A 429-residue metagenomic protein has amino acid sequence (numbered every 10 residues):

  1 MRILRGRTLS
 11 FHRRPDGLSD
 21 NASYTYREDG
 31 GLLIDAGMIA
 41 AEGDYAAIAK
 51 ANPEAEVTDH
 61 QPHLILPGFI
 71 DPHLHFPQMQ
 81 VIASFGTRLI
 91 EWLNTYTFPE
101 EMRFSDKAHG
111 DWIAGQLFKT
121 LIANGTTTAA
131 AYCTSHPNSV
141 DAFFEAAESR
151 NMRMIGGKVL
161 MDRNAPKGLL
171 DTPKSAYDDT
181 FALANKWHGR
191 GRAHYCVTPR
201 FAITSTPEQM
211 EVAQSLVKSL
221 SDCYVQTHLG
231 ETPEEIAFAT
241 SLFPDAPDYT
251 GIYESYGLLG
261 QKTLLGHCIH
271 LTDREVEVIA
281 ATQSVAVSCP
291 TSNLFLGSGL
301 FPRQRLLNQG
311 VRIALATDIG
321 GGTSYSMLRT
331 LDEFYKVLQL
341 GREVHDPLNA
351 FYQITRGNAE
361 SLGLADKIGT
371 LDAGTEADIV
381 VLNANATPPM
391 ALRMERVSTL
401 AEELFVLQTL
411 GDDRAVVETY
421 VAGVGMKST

Functional and structural regions predicted by a protein language model:
M1-A51, H63: N-terminal metal-binding scaffold of metallo-dependent hydrolase/deaminase domains
M1-R5, A49-W92, G115, I122-A123: Replace "His-x-His-based motif
L18-D20, E376-T429: C-terminal cap of metal-dependent C-N hydrolases
Q80-G110, K158-P173, T232-K262, T282-V285 (+2 more regions): Active-site gating loops and adjacent loop-to-helix segments of metal-dependent hydrolytic enzymes
A83-M152, A176-G189: Alpha-helical scaffold segments that flank or form the walls of functional sites
N138-C268: Metal-coordinating catalytic core of metallo-dependent amide/deamination hydrolases
N151-R153, Q214-D222, L258-Q261, V278-V287 (+2 more regions): Glycine-enriched alpha-helix->loop->beta-strand junction motifs that scaffold or abut catalytic
S255-K262, R303-A391: His/Asp/Glu-enriched, well-ordered alpha-helical/loop segment that forms or immediately abuts the divalent-metal
